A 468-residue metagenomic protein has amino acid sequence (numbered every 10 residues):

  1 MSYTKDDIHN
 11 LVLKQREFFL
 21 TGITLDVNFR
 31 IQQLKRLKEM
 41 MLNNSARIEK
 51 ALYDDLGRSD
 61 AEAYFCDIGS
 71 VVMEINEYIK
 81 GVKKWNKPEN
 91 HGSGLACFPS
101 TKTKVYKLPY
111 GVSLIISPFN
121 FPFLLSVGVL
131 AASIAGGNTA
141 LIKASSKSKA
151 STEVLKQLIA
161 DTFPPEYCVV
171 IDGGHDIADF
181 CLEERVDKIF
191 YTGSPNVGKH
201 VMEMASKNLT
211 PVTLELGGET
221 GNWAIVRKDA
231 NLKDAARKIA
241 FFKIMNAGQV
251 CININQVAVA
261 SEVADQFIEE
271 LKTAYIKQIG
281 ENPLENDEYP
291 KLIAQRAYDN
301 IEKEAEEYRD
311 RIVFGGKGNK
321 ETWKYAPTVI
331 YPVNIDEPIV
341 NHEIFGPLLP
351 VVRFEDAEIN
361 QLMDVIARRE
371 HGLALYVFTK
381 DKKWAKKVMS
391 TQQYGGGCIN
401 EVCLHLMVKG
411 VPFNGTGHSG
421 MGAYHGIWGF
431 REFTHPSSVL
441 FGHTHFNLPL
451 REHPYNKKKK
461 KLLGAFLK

Functional and structural regions predicted by a protein language model:
M1-T103: N-terminal Rossmann-like NAD(P)+-binding subdomain of aldehyde/semialdehyde dehydrogenases
S2, F163, N196-I335, D356-N360 (+2 more regions): ALDH superfamily catalytic-core signature
S2, L25-D26, I225, Y325-K468: Conserved C-terminal structural/oligomerization subdomain of aldehyde/semialdehyde dehydrogenase
F19, I23, K38-M41, S45 (+15 more regions): Structural signal for hydrophobic packing residues in well-ordered secondary-structure cores of soluble enzyme domains
R30, I75, G137, C168 (+8 more regions): Residue-level signal for inorganic ion chemistry
H91-P99, V170-G173, K238-I239, R311-V313 (+1 more regions): Short gly/ser/thr-rich secondary-structure transition/capping motifs
G94-D234: Rossmann-like NAD(P) dinucleotide-binding subdomain of oxidoreductase/dehydrogenase enzymes
